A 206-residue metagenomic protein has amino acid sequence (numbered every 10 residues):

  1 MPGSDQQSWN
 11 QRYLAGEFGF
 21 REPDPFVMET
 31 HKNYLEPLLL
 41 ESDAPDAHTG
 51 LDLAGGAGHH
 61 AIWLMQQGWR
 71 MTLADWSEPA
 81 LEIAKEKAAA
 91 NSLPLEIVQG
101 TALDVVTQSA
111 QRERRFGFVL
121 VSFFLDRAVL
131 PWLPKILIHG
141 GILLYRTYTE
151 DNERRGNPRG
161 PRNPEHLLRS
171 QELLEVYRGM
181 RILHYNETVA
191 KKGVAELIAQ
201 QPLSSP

Functional and structural regions predicted by a protein language model:
M1-D43: S-adenosyl-L-methionine
D46-G56: Conserved class I S-adenosyl-L-methionine
S77-P79: Conserved SAM/SAH-binding beta-strand->alpha-helix loop
A84-K85: Conserved SAM-binding loop
N91-A102: Conserved SAM-binding strand-loop segment of SAM-dependent methyltransferases
Q108-F118: A short acidic, Gly/Pro-enriched loop at the edge of an enzyme's catalytic core that lines a small-molecule cofactor
L125-P134: A short, conserved alpha-helix within the catalytic core of class I
G141-T149: Conserved beta-strand signature within the Rossmann-like core of class I S-adenosyl-L-methionine
